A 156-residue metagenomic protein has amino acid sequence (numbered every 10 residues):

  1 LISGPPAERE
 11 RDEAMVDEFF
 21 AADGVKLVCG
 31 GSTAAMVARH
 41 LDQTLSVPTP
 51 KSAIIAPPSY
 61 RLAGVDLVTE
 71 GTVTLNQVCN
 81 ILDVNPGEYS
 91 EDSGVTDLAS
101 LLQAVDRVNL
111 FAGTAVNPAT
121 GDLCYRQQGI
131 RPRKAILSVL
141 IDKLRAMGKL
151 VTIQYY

Functional and structural regions predicted by a protein language model:
L1-K26, T33-Y156: Non-transmembrane, aqueous-exposed alpha-helical and coiled segments at domain scale
